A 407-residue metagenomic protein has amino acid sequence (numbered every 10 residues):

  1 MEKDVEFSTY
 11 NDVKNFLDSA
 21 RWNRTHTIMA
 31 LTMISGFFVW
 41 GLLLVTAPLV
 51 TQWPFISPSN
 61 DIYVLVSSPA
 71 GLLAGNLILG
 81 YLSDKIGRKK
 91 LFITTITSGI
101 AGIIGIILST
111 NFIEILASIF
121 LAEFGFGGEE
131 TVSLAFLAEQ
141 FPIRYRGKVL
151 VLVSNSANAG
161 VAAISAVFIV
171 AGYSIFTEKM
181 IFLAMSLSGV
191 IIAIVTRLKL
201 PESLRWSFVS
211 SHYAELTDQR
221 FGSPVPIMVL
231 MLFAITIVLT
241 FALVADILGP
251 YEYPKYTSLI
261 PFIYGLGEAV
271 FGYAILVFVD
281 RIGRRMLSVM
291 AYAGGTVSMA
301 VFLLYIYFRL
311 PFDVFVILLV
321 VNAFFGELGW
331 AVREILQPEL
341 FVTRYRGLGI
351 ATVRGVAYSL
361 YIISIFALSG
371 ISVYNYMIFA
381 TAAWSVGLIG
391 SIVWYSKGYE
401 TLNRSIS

Functional and structural regions predicted by a protein language model:
M1-A47: Cytosolic juxtamembrane N-terminal segment immediately preceding the first transmembrane helix of multi-pass
A47-P48, R220-Y273: Extracytoplasmic gate region of multi-pass secondary transporters
V66-Y81, F262-A274: Central cavity-lining transmembrane alpha-helices of secondary-active solute carriers, predominantly the Major
A74-T110: Conserved MFS/SLC helix-loop-helix module at the cytosolic interface between two early adjacent transmembrane helices
K90-I104, L287-F302: Structural signature of the two symmetry-related core transmembrane helices
E114-G128, D313-L328: Hydrophobic core of transmembrane alpha-helices in multi-pass small-molecule transporters, especially MFS/SLC-type
S118-N155: Cytoplasmic helix-loop-helix junction between adjacent transmembrane helices in 12-TM secondary transporters
Y145-G172, G189, V353-I365: Glycine-rich segments within core transmembrane alpha-helices of 12-TM secondary carriers
